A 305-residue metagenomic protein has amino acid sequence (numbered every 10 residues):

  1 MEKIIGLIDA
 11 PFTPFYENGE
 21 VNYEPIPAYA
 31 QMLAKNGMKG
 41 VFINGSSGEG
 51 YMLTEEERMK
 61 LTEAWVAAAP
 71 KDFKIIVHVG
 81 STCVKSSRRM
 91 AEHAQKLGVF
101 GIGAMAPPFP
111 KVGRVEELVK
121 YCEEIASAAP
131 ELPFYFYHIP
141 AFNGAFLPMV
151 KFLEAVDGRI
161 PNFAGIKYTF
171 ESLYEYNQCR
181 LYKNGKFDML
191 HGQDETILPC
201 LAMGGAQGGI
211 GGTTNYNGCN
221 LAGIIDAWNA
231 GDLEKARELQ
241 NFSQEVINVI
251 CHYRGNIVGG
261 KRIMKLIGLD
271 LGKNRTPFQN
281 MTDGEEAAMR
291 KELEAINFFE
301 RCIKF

Functional and structural regions predicted by a protein language model:
E2-A145, I303-K304: Active-site beta->alpha loop and helix N-cap motifs at the rims of alpha/beta catalytic domains
I5, K39, N44-S47, V79 (+6 more regions): Short glycine-rich loop/turn motifs that provide flexible caps or phosphate-binding loops at active sites
I8-F12, N36, A202-G205, N217-F305: C-terminal alpha-helical cap/extension of soluble enzyme domains
D9, N22, I43, G48-Y51 (+7 more regions): Short, flexible micro-motifs
I26, R58, T62, S87 (+5 more regions): A general structural signal for well-ordered alpha-helical segments in protein cores
N36, K60, A64-A69, H93-L97 (+7 more regions): Alpha-helical structural signal in soluble globular domains
E49-G50, P110-K111, S172, L198 (+2 more regions): Short secondary-structure capping/turn micro-motifs that flank functional sites
A126-L132, P140-Q244, I250-C251: Catalytic alpha/beta core domains of metabolic enzymes, predominantly
